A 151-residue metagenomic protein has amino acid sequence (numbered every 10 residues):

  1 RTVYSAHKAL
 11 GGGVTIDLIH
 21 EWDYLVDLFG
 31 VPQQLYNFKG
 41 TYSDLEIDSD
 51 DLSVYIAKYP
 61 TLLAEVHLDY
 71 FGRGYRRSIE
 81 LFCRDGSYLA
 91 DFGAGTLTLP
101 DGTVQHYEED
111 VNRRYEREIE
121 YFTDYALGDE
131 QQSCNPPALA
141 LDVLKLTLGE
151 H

Functional and structural regions predicted by a protein language model:
R1-E46: Predominantly a Rossmann-like dinucleotide-binding segment in NAD(P)-dependent oxidoreductases
D17-H20, R117, N135, L139: A generic structural signal for residues located within well-ordered alpha-helices of large catalytic or ligand-binding
W22, L52-V54: A conserved short alpha-helical segment within the catalytic HATPase_c
L28-G30, Y59, A126: A broad structural signal for alpha-helix termini and local helix breaks/kinks
V31-P32, Y55, R84-Y88, T147-E150: Phosphate/oxyanion-binding loops and surfaces in catalytic or ligand/nucleic-acid-binding neighborhoods
T41-L52, Y59-E120, D124, S133: NAD(P)-dinucleotide binding in Rossmann-like oxidoreductases
Y121-H151: C-terminal helix-rich "cap/oligomerization" subdomain common to oxidoreductases
